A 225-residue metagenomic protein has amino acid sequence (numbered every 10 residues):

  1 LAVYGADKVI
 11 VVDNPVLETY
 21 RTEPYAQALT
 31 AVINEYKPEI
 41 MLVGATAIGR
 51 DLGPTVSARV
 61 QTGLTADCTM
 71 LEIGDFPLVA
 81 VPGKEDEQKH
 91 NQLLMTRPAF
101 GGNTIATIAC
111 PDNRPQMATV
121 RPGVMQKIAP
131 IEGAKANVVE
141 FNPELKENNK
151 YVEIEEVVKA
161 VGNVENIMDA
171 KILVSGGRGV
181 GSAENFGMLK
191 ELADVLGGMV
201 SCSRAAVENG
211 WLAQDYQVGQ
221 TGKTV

Functional and structural regions predicted by a protein language model:
L1-V225: N-terminal glycine-rich FAD/FM-binding segment characteristic of electron-transfer flavoproteins
